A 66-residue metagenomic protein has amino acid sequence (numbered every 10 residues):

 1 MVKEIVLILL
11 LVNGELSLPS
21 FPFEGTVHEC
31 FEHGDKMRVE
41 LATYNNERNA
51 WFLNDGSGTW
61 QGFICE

Functional and structural regions predicted by a protein language model:
M1-P19: Short aromatic-glycine-(Arg/Gly/Cys) micro-motifs in beta-strand/loop hairpins
L10, F21, C30, F52-N54 (+1 more regions): Compositionally biased, low-complexity repeat tracts
E15-E32: A short, exposed loop/beta-hairpin motif centered on an aromatic-Gly-Thr core
K36-E66: Short, mixed-charge low-complexity intrinsically disordered segments
